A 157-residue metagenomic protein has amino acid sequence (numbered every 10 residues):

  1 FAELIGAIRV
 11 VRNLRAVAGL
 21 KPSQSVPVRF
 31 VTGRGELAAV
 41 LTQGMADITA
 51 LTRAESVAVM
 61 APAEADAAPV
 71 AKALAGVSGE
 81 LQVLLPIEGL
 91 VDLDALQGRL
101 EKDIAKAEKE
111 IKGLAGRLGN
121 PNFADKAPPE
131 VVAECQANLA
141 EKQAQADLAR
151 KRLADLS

Functional and structural regions predicted by a protein language model:
F1-S157: Feature 926 captures the class I aminoacyl-tRNA synthetase adenylation module centered on the KMSKS loop
